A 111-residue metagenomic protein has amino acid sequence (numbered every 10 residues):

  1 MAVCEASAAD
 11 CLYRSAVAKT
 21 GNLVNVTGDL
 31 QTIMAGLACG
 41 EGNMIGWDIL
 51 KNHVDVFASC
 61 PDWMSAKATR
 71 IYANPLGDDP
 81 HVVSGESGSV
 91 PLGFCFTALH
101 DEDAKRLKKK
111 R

Functional and structural regions predicted by a protein language model:
M1-R111: PLP-dependent amino-acid enzyme catalytic core
